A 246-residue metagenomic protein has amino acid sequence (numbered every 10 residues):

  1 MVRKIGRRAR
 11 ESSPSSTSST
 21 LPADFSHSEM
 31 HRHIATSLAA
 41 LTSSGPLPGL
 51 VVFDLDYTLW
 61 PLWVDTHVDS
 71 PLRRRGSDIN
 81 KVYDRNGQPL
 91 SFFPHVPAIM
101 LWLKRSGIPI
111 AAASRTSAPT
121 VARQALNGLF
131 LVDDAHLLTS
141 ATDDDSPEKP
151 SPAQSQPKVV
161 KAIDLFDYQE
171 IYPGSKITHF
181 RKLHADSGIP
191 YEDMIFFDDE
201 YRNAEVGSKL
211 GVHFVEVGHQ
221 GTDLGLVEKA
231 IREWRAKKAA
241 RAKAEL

Functional and structural regions predicted by a protein language model:
M1-L55, T66-P71, A240-L246: Non-catalytic pre-domain segments flanking phosphatase-related domains
V2-E11, L38, I177-I195, E200-L246: Asp-based, Mg2+/Mn2+-dependent phosphohydrolase catalytic module
T58-L59: Hydrophobic "anchor" residues
W63-T66, R115, S208-K209: Short coil/turn segments at secondary-structure boundaries
H67-F93, K104: Conserved phosphoryl-transfer catalytic core
S70-R75, P89-L90, G128-L129, R202-E205 (+1 more regions): Catalytic phosphate/metal-binding cores of nucleic-acid and nucleotide-processing enzymes, i.e., regions that mediate
G87, S91, V96-L129, Q169-I171: Substrate-recognition element of Asp-dependent hydrolases with the DxDx(T/V) motif
A118-E192: Substrate-recognition "cap/lid" segment bordering the active-site pocket of phosphatases
